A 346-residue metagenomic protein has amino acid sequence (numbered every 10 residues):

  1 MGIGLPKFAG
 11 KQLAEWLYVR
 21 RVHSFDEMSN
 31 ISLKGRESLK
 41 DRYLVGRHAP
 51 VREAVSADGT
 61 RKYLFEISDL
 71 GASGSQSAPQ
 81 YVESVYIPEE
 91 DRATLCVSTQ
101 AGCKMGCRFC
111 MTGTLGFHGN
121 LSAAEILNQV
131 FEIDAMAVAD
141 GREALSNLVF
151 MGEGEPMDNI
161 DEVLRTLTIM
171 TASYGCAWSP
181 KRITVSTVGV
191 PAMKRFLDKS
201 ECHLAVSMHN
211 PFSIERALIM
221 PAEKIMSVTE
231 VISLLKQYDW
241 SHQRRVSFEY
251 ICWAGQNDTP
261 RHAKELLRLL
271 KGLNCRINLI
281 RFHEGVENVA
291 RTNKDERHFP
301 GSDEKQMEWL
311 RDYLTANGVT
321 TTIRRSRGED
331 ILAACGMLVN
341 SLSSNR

Functional and structural regions predicted by a protein language model:
M1-V82, K236-R244, C252-R346: Auxiliary Fe-S-binding modules of radical SAM enzymes
S56, S98-T99, S186, S207: Short linear Ser/Thr-Pro motifs
R61, V82, A93-V97, M105 (+1 more regions): Generic beta-strand structural signal
S68-L70, I87-E89, G175: Short polar/acidic secondary-structure junctions
Y86-I87, E162: Residue-level structural signal for beta-strand termini and adjacent loop
P88-L127, F131-E132: Canonical Radical SAM [4Fe-4S] cluster-binding loop centered on the CxxxCxxC motif and its immediate flanking residues
D134-N317: Conserved AdoMet/S-adenosylmethionine-binding subsite of the radical SAM
